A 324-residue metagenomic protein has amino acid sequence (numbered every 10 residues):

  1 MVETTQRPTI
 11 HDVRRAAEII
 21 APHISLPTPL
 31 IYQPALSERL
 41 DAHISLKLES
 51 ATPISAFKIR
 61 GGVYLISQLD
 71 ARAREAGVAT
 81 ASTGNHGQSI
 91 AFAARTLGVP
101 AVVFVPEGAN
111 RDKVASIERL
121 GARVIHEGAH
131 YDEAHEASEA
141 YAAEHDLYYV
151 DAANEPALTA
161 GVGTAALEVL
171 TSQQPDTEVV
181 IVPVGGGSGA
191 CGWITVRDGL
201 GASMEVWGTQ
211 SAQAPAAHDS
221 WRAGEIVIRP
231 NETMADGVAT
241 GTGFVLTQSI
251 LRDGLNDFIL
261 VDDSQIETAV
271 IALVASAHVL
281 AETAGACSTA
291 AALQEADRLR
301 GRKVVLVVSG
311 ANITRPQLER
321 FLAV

Functional and structural regions predicted by a protein language model:
M1-V324: PLP-dependent amino-acid enzyme catalytic core
